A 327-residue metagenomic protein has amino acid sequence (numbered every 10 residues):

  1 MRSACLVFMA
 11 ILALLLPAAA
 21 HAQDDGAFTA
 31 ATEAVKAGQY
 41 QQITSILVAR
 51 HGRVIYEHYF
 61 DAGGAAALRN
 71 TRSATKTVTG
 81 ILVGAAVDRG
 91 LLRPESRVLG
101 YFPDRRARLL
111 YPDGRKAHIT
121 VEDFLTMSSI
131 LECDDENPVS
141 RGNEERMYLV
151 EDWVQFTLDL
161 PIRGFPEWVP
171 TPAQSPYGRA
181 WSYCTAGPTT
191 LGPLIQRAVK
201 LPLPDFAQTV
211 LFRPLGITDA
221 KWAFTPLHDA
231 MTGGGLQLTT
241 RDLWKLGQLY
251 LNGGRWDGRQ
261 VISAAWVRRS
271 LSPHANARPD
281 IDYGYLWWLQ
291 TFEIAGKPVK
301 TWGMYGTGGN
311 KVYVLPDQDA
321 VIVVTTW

Functional and structural regions predicted by a protein language model:
L6-P17: Bacterial N-terminal signal peptides
A34-G63, D319-V323: A short, well-structured edge-of-sheet supersecondary motif
G38-S45, D61-R105, P112-I119, A173-Y183: Short active-site loop at a secondary-structure junction that contains or immediately precedes the catalytic residue(s)
G52, R69-E95, F124, L191-I195 (+2 more regions): Active-site SXXK
A85-D104, V199-W222, D257-A264: Short, well-structured active-site flanking segments
G100, Y111-I217, T240-W244, Q248-L249: Active-site-adjacent helix/loop patches that line small-molecule binding or acyl-intermediate pockets
G187-L194, G234-R255, N310-W327: Active-site-proximal alpha-helical segments within enzyme catalytic domains
T218-A220, R268-V321: Active-site Gly/Thr loop motif
